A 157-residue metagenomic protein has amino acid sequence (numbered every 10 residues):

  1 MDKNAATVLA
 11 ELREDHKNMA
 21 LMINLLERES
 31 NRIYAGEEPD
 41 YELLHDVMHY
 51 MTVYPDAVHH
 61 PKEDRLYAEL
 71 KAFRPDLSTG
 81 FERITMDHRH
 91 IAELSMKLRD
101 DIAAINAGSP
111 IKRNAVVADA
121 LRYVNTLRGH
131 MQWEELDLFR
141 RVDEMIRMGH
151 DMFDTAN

Functional and structural regions predicted by a protein language model:
M1-N157: Small-residue-biased structural context
